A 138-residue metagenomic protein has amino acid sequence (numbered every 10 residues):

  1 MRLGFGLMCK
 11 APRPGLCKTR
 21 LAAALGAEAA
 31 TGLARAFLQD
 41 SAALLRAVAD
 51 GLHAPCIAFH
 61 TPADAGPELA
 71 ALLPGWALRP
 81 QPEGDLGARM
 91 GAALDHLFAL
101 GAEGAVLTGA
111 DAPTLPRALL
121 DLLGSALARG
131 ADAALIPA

Functional and structural regions predicted by a protein language model:
M1-L21: N-terminal nucleotide-binding beta1-loop-alpha1 segment
R20-A29: Short glycine-enriched, charge-decorated loop/helix-capping segments at active-site entrances that position
A34-L52: A short, N-terminal amphipathic alpha-helix
D50-P62: Short beta-strand/loop segment that forms part of the nucleotide-sugar
H53, A102, A131-A133: Short, high-confidence coil segments that cap the C-terminus of an alpha-helix and link into the following beta-strand
E68-G104: Short phosphate-binding loop-to-helix
V106-T108: Short aromatic-hydrophobic micro-motifs that form the base-stacking/packing surface for donor nucleotide recognition
A112-A138: Conserved donor-nucleotide/metal-binding helix-loop-beta segment in metal-dependent transferases, i.e., the alpha-helix
